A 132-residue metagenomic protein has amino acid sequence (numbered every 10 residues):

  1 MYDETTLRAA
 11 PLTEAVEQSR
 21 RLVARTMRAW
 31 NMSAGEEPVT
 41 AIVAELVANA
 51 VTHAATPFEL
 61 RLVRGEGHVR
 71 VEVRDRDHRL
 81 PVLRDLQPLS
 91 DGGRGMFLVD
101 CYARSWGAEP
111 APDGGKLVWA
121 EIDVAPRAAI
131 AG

Functional and structural regions predicted by a protein language model:
M1-T6, V51-G132: Conserved beta-strand-loop-beta-strand hairpin that lines the nucleotide-binding pocket of ATP/GTP-utilizing enzymes
T6-R20: STAS-typified acidic loop motif
R8-P11, N31, D91: Pocket-edge positions in alpha/beta enzyme catalytic cores
A9, R25-R28, P38, R64-V69: Short, functional N-terminal and low-complexity linear motifs
E17-A44: Conserved short strand/loop->alpha-helix "switch" segment adjacent to the catalytic nucleotide/phosphoryl-transfer site
A48: Short active-site loops of ABC-family nucleotide-binding domains
